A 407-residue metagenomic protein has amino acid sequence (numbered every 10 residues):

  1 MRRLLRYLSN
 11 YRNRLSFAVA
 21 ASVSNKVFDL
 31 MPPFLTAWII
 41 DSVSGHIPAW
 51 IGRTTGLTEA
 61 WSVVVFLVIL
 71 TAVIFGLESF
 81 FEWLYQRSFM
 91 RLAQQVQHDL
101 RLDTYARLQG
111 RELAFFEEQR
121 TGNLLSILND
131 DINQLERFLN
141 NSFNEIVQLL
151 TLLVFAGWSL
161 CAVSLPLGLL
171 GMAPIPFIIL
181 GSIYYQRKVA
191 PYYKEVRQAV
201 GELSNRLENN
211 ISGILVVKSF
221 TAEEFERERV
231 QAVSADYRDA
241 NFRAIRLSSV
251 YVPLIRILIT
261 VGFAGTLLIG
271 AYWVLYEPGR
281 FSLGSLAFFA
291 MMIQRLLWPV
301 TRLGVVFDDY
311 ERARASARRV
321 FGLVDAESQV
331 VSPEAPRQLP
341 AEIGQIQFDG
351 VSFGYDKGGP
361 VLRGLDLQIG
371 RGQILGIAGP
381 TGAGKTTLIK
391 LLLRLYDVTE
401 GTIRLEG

Functional and structural regions predicted by a protein language model:
M1-R12, L124: A short amphipathic helical element positioned immediately N-terminal to and/or at the very start of a transmembrane
L15-F81, C161-P166, A264, L268 (+1 more regions): Transmembrane helix-loop-helix hairpins at lipid-water interfaces of multipass membrane proteins, especially the type-1
F17-S24, N141-E195, L267-F281, W298: Transmembrane helices of ABC transporter permease
A20-A21, F28-S44, L70-T121, L125 (+10 more regions): Juxtamembrane helix-loop junctions of ABC transporter transmembrane domains
T71-E78, E82, I175-S182, S248-G262 (+1 more regions): Hydrophobic alpha-helical segments in the permease module
Q119-G122, E195-R243, A335-R337: Loop segments that connect adjacent transmembrane helices in multi-pass transporters
A199, A222, R246, I255 (+3 more regions): Cytosolic ends of transmembrane helices, especially the final helix of ABC transmembrane type-1 domains
S332-P333, R337-G407: ABC-type nucleotide-binding domain
